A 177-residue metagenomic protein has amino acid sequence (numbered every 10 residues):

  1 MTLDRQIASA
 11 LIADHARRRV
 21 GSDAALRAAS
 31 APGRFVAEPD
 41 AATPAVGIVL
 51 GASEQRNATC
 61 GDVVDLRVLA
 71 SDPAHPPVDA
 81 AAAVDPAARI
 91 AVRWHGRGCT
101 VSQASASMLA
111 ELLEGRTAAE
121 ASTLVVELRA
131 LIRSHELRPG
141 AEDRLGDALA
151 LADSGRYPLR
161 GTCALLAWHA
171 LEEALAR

Functional and structural regions predicted by a protein language model:
M1-R177: Domain-level signature for proteins that mediate thiol-based redox and metal-cofactor handling
